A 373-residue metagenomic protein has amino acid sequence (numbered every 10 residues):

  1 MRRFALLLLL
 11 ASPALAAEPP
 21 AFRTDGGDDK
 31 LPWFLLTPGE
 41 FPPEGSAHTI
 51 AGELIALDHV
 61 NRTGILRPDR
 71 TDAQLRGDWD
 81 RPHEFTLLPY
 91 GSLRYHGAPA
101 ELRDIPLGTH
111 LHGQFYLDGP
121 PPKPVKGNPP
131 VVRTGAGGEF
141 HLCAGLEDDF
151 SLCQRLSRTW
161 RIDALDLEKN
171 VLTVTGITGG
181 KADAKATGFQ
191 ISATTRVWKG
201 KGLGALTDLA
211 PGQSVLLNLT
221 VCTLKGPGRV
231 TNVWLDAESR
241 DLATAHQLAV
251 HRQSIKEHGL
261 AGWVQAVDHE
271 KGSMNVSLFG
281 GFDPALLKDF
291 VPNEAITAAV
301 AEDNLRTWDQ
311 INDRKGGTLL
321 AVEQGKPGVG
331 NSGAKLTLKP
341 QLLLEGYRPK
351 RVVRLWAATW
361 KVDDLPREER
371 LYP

Functional and structural regions predicted by a protein language model:
M1-R2, L93: Short, intrinsically disordered low-complexity segments
R3-P13: Sec-dependent N-terminal signal peptides
A16-Y90, R94-P373: Short, flexible, surface-exposed loop segments at domain boundaries
